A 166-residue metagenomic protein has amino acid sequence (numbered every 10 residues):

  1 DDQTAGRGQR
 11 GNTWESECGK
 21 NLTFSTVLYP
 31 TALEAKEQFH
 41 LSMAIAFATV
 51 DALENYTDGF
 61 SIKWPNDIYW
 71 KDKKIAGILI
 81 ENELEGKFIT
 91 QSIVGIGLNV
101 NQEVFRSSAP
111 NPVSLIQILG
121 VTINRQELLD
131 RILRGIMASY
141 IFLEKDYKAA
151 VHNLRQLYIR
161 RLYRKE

Functional and structural regions predicted by a protein language model:
D2-Q3, L98: Active-site metal-binding loops of divalent metal-dependent hydrolases
G6: Phosphate/pyrophosphate-binding loops and the adjoining catalytic core of nucleotide-dependent enzymes
Q9-A32, L41-S42: DPxDG-like acidic metal-binding loop motif
N21, N66, N99-N101: Asparagine-centered polar/low-complexity signal
T31-G59, W70-E166: Long, positively charged amphipathic alpha-helical accessory segments at protein N-termini or as interdomain linkers
W64, Y69-W70: Glycine- and Gly-Pro-enriched alpha-helical subdomains that act as flexible, kink-prone "lid/hinge" or packing modules
